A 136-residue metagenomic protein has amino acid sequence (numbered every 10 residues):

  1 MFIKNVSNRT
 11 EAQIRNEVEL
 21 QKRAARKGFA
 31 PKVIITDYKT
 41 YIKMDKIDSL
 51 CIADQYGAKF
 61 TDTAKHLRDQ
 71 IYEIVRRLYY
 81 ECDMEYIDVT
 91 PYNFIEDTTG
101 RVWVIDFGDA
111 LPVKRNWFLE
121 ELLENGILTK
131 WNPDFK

Functional and structural regions predicted by a protein language model:
M1-K22: ATP-binding glycine-rich loop module of kinase domains
M1-K4, A30, K43, V104: Short hydrophobic-acidic sequence motifs that mark active-site Asp/Glu residues
T10-E17, A53-A58, K65, V113-F118: Active-site-adjacent loop/helix micro-motif of nuclease/hydrolase catalytic cores
G28-R68: Conserved structural core of kinase catalytic domains
T63, L67, Y80-E85, D97-K136: C-lobe/activation-segment region of protein kinase-like
Q70, I74-R77: Conserved hydrophobic core/spine positions of the Hanks-type protein kinase catalytic domain
V89-F94: Hydrophobic residue at the +6 position relative to the catalytic HRD Asp in the kinase catalytic loop
